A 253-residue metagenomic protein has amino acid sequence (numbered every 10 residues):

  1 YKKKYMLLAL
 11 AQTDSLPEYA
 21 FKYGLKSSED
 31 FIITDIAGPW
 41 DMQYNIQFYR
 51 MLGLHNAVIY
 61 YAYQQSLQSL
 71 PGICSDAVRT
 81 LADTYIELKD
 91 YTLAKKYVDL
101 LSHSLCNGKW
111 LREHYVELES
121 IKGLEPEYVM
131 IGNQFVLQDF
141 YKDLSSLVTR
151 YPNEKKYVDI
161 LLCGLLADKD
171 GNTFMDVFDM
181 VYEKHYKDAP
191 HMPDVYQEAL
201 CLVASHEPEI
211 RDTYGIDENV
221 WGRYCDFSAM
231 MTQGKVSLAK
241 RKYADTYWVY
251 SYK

Functional and structural regions predicted by a protein language model:
Y1-Y128, N133, T149-R150, E154-D168: Soluble catalytic regions of membrane-associated enzymes that act on cell-envelope and secretory-pathway components
I33, N45, L81, V148-T149 (+2 more regions): A general structural-boundary detector
M51, H103-C106, T149, N153 (+5 more regions): Generic surface-pattern signal
Y91, Q138-Y141, P193, E218: Low-complexity, intrinsically disordered regions enriched in charged/polar residues
V129-S145: Outer-membrane pore/translocation modules
L147-R150, K155, P208-K253: Terminal, low-structured helical/coil segments at or just beyond the last alpha-helical repeat
K155, A167-I216: Intrinsically disordered, low-complexity segments enriched in Gly and acidic/Ser/Thr residues that form flexible
